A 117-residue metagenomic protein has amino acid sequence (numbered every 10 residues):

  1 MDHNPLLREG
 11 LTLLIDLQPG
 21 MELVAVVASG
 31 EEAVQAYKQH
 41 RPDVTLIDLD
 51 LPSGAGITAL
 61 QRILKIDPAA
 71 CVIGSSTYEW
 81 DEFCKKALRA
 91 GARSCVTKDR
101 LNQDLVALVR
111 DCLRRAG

Functional and structural regions predicted by a protein language model:
L7, P52, W80: The feature encodes the CheY-like receiver
G20-A28, A36: Short hydrophobic/Thr-rich beta-strand motif most characteristic of the beta2 strand and flanking loop of CheY-like
S29-E32, A55-T58: Acidic catalytic/metal-coordinating carboxylates
D48-D50: Active-site residues of response regulator receiver
I57-A69: Short amphipathic alpha-helix used as the core "switch/output" element in two-component signaling
E82, R100-R110: C-terminal output helix
